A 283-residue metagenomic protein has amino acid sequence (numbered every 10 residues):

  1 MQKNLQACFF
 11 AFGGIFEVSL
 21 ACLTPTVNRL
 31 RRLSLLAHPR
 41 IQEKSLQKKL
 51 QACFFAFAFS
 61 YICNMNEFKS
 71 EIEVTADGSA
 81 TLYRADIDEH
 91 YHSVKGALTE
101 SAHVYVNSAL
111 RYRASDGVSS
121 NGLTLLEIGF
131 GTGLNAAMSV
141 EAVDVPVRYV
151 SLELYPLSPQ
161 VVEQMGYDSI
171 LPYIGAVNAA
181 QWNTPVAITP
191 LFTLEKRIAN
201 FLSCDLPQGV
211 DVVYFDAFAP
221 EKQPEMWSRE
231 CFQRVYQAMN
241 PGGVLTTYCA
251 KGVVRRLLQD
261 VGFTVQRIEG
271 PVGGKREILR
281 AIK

Functional and structural regions predicted by a protein language model:
L20, P25-P39: N-terminal, intrinsically disordered charge-dense segments
M65-L123, V140-Y167: Rossmann-like AdoMet
A114, V118-G209, Y214, E225-F232 (+2 more regions): The AdoMet/dcAdoMet-binding core of the Class I SAM-like
R229-P241: A short glycine-rich, Lys/Arg-flanked "PGG" loop and its adjoining helix->strand segment in the class I
G242-C249: Conserved beta-strand signature within the Rossmann-like core of class I S-adenosyl-L-methionine
K251-K283: Class I S-adenosyl-L-methionine
